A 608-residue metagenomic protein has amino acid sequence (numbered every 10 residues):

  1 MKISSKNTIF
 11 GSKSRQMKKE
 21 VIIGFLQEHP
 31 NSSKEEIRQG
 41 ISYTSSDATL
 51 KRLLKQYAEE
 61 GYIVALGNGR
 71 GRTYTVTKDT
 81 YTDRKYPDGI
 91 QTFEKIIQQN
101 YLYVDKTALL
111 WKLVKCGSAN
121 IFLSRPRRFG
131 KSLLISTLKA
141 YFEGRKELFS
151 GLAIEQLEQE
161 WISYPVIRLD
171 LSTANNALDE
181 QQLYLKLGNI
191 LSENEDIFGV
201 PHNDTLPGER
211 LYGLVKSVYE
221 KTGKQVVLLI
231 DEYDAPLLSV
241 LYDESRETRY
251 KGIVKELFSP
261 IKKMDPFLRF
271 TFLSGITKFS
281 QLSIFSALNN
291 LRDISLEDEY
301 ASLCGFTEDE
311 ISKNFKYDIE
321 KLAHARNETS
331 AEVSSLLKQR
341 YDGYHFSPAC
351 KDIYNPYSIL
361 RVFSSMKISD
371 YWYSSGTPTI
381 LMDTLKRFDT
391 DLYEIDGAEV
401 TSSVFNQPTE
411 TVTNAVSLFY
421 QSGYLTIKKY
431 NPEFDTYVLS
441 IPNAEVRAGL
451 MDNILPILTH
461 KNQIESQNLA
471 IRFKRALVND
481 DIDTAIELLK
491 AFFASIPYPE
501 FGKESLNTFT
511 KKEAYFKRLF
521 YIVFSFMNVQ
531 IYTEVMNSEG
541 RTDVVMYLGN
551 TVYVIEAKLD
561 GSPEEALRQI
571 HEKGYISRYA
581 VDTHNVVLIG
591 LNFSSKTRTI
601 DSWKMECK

Functional and structural regions predicted by a protein language model:
K2-I23, S374-S375: Short alpha-helical segments that sit at the start of domains
I9, T44, R70, T77-F509: Phosphate-binding site recognition
Q27-S33: Short capping segments at the starts of secondary-structure elements
E36-Q39: A short acidic, leucine-rich amphipathic alpha-helix
V218-T222, V523-G549: Active-site metal-binding core of divalent-cation-utilizing nuclease and nuclease-like domains
F493-Y532: Acidic-basic catalytic patches of nuclease active cores, encompassing PD-(D/E)XK and other metal-cofactor nuclease
F520, V544-L559, K573: Conserved catalytic cores of phosphodiester-cleaving nucleases, focusing on short active-site segments
H584-K608: Domain-level recognition of nuclease-like catalytic cores that cleave nucleotide substrates
